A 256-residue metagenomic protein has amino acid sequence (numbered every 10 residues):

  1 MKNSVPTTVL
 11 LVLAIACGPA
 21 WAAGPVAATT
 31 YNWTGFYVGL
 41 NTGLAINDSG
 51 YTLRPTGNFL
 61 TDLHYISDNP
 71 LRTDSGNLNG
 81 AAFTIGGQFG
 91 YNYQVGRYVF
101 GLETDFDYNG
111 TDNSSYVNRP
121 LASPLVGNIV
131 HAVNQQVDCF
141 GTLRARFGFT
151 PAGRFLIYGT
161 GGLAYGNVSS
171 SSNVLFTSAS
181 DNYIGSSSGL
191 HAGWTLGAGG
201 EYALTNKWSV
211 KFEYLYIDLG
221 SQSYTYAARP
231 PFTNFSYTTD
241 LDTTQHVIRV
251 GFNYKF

Functional and structural regions predicted by a protein language model:
K2-F256: Gram-negative outer-membrane beta-barrel domains
